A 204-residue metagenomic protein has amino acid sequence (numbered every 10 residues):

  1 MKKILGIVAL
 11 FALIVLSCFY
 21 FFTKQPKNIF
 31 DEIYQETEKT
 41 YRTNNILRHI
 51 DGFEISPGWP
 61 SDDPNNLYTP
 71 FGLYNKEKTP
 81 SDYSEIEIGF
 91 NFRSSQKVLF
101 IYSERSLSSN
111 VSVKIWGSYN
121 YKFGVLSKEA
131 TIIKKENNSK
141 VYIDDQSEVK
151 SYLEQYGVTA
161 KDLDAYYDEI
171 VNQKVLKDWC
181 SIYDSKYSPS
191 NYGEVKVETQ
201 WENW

Functional and structural regions predicted by a protein language model:
I4, V8-L10, T40-T43, I55 (+1 more regions): Generic detector of bulky aromatic hydrophobic side chains
I4-F22: Hydrophobic membrane-insertion alpha-helices, especially the h-region of bacterial N-terminal signal peptides
L16-S109: N-terminal export/targeting and maturation segments
N75-W204: Extracytoplasmic electrostatic interaction patches
